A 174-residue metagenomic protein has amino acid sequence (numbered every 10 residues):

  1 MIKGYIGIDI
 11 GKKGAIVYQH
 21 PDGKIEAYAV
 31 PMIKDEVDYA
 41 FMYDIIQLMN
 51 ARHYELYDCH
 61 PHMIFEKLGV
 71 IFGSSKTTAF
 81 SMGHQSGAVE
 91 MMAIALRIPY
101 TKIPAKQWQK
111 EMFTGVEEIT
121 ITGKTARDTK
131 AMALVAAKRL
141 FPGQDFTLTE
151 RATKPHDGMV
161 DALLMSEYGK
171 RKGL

Functional and structural regions predicted by a protein language model:
M1-L174: Phosphate- and other anionic-substrate recognition elements at nucleic-acid/protein interfaces
